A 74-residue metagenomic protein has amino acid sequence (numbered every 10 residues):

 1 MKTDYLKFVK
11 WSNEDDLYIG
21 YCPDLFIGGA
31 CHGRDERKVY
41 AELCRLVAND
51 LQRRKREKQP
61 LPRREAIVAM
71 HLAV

Functional and structural regions predicted by a protein language model:
M1-F8, R34-R37, A41-V74: Short, charged, surface-exposed hinge/linker loops at domain edges that act as mobile lids or interdomain connectors
K10-F26: Short aromatic-glycine-(Arg/Gly/Cys) micro-motifs in beta-strand/loop hairpins
I27-H32: Short, well-ordered beta-strand elements within core beta-sheets of diverse protein domains
